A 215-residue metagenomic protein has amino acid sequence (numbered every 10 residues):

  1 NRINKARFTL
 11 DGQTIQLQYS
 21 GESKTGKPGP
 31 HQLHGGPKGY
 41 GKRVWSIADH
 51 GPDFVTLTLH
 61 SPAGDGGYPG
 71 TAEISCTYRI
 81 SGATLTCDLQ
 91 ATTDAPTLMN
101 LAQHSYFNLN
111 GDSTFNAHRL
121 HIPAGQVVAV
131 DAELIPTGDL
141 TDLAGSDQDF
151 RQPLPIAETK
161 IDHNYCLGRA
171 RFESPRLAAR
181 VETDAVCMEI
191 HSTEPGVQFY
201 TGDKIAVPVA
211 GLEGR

Functional and structural regions predicted by a protein language model:
N1-R215: An exposed, glycine/acidic-rich loop-and-rim segment of catalytic or binding clefts
